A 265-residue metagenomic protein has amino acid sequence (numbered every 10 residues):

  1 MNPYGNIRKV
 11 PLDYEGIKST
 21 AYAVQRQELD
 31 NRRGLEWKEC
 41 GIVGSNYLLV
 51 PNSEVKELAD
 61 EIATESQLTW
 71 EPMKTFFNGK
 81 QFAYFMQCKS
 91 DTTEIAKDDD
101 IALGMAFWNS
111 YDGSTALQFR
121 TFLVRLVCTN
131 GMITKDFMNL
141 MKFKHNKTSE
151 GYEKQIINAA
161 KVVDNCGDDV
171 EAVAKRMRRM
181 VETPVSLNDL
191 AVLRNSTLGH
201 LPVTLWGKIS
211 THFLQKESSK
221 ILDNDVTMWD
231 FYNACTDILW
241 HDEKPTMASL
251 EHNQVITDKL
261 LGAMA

Functional and structural regions predicted by a protein language model:
M1-K18, K74, K89-A265: Intrinsically disordered, low-complexity regions enriched in serine/threonine
M1-L58, E243: Feature for intrinsically disordered/low-complexity regulatory segments and propeptides
I42-V43, N78, A160-V162: A broad "ordered helical/assembly scaffold" signature
N52-T69, M73: Glycine-rich, compositionally biased intrinsically disordered regions
W70-D91: Beta-rich nucleic-acid/ligand-interaction surfaces
